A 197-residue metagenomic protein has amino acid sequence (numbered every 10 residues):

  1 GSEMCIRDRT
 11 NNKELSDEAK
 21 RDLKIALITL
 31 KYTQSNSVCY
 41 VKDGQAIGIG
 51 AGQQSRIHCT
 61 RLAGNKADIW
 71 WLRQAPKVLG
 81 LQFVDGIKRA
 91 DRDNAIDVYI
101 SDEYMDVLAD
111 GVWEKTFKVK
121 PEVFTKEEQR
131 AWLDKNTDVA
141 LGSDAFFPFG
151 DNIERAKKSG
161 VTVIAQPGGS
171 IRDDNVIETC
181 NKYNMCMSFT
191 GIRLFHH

Functional and structural regions predicted by a protein language model:
G1-I6: Short, small-residue-biased leader/transition segments that mark boundaries at the very start of proteins
N11-N36: Short, basic/aromatic recognition patches
L15, L30, V38, G52 (+2 more regions): Glycine- and other small-residue-rich loops at beta-strand/loop junctions that grip anionic moieties
A26-T33, K66-Q74, S159, Y183-C186: Change "in soluble alpha/beta enzymes" to "in soluble alpha/beta proteins
N36-G44: Short beta-strand scaffold segments in enzyme catalytic cores
D43-A46, Q54-I57, G64-N65, R155-G160 (+1 more regions): Short, solvent-exposed amphipathic alpha-helical segments in soluble enzyme and RNA/protein-processing domains
I47-F146: Glycine- and Gly-Pro-enriched alpha-helical subdomains that act as flexible, kink-prone "lid/hinge" or packing modules
N136-L141, F147-F149, E154-H197: C-terminal binding/interaction regions
